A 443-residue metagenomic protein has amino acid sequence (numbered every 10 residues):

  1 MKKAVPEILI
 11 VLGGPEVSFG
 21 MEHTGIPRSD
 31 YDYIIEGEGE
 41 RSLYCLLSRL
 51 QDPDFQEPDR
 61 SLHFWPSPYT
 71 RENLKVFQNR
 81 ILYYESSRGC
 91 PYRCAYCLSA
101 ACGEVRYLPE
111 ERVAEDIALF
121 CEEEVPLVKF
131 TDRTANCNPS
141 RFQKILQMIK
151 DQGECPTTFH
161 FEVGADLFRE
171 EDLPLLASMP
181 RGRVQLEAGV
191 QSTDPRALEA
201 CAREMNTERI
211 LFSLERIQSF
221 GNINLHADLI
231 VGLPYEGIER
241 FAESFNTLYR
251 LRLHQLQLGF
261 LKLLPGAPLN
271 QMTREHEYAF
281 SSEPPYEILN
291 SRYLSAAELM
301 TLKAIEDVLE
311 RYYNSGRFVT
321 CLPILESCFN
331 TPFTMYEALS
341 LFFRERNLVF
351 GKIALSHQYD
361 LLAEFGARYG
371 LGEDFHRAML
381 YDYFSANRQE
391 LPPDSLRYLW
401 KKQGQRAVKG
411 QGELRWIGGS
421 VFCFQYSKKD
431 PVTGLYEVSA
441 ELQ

Functional and structural regions predicted by a protein language model:
M1-E123: Acidic, low-complexity intrinsically disordered segments
L9-V11, C121-T131, T158-E162, P180-S192 (+1 more regions): Conserved C-terminal portion of the radical SAM core fold that forms the substrate/S-adenosylmethionine-binding
E16-S18, G39-S42, P91, A135-N136 (+4 more regions): Short, solvent-exposed loop/turn segments at secondary-structure junctions
T24, L47, F142-Q143, D172-L173 (+1 more regions): Short aromatic-enriched loop/helix-cap "lid" or pocket-rim segments at secondary-structure transitions that line
P27-Y31, Q51-P53, L146-M148, S244 (+1 more regions): Short, hinge-like loop/turn segments at secondary-structure boundaries
I35, E57, V105, T134 (+3 more regions): Pocket-edge positions in alpha/beta enzyme catalytic cores
P68-I223: Radical SAM [4Fe-4S] cluster-binding motif and immediate context
D307-Q443: Radical SAM enzyme core and accessory elements
